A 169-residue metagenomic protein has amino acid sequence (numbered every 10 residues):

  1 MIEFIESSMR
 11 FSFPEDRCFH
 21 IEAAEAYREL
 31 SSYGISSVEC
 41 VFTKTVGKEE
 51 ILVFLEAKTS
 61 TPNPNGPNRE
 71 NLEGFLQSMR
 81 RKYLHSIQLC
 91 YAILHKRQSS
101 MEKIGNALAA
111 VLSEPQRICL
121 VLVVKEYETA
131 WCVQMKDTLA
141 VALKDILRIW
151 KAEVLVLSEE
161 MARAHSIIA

Functional and structural regions predicted by a protein language model:
M1-S37, A164-A169: Basic, amphipathic N-terminal segments that precede the first structured/catalytic domain
P14-D16, T129-A169: Polybasic (Lys/Arg-rich)
S37, E50, R117: Conserved catalytic motifs of the protein kinase core domain
C40-F42, I51-T59: Conserved catalytic cores of phosphodiester-cleaving nucleases, focusing on short active-site segments
T43, V123: Short hydrophobic/aromatic beta-strand micro-patches that form the beta-sheet surface supporting nucleotide- or nucleic
T45-G47: Short polar/acidic secondary-structure junctions
S60-L122, K144-K151: Catalytic cores of nucleic-acid endonucleases
S60-N63, E126-C132: Short acidic, S/G/P-rich loop/turn micro-motifs used as interaction or catalytic elements
